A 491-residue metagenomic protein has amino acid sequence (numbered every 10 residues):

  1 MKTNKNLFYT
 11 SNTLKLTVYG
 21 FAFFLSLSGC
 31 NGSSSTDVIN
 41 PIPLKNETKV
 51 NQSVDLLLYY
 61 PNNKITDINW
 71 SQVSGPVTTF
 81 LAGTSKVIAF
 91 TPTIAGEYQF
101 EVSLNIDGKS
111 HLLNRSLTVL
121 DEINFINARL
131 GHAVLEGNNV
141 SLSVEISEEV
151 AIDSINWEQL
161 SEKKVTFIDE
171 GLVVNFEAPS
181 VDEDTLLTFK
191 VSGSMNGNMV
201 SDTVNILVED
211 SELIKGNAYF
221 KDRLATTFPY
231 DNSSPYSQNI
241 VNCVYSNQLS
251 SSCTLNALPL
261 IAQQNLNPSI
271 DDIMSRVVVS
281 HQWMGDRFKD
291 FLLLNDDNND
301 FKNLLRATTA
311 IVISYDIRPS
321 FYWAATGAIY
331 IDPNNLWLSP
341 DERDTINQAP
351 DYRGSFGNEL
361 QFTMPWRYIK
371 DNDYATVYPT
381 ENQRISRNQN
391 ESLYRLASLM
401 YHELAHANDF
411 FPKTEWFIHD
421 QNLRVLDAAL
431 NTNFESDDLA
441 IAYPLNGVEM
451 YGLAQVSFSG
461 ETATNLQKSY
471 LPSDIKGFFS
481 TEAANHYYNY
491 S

Functional and structural regions predicted by a protein language model:
S26-G29: C-terminal motif of bacterial Sec signal peptides marking the signal peptidase cleavage site
S35-K45, E122-G131: Proline-enriched interdomain boundary motifs that mark the N-terminal boundary and often initiate the first structured
N51-Y60, N138-I146: A short beta-strand segment in extracellular, disulfide-stabilized domains
S71-A89, Q159-F176: Surface-exposed, flexible coil segments in extracellular/virion-facing regions
K86-E97, L172-L186: Solvent-exposed segments in extracellular or luminal domains encompassing
H111-V119, V200-E212: C-terminal edge beta-strand
G285-Y470: Acidic/His-rich structured neighborhood in mature extracellular/periplasmic domains
T464-S491: Pan-zinc metallopeptidase signature
